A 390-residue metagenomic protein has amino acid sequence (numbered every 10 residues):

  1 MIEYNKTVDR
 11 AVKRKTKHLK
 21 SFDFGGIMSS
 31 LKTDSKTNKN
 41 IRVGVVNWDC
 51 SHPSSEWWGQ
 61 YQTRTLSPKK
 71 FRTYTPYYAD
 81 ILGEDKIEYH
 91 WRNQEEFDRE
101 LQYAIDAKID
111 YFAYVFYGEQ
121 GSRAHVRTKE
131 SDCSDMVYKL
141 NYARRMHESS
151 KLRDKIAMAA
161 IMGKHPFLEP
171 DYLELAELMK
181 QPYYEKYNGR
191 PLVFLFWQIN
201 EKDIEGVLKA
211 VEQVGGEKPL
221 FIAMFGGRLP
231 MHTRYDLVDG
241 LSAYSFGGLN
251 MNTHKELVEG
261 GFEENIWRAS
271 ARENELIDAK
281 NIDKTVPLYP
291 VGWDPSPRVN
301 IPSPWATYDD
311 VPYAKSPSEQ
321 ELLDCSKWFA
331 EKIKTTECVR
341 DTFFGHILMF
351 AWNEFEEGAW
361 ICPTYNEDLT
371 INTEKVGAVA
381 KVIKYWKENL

Functional and structural regions predicted by a protein language model:
N5-L390: Glycan-processing catalytic domains of CAZymes
